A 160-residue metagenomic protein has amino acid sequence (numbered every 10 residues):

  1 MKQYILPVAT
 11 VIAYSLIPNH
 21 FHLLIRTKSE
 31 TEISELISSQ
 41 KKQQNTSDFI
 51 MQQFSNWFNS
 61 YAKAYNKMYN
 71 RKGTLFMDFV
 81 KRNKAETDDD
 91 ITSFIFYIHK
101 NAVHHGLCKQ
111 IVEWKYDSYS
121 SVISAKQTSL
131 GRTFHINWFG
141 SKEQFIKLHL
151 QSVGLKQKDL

Functional and structural regions predicted by a protein language model:
M1-L160: Short catalytic/metal-binding and nucleic-acid-binding patches
